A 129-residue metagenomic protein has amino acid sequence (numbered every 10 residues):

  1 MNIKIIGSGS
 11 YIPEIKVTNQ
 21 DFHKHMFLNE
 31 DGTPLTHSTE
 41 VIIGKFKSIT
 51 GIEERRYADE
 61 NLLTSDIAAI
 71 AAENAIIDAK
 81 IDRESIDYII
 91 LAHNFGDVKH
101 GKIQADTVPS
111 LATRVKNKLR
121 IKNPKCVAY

Functional and structural regions predicted by a protein language model:
M1-V41: N-terminal amphipathic/basic leader segments beginning at the initiator methionine
I5, F46, S85-H93, C126-Y129: Beta-strand segments within the central parallel beta-sheet cores of soluble alpha/beta enzyme folds
S10, G51, I77-I81, L91 (+1 more regions): Generic secondary-structure signature for well-ordered alpha-helical cores
P13, N94-D97: Surface-exposed, flexible loop/turn segments at secondary-structure boundaries
T39-S65, G96-Y129: Conserved catalytic cysteine-centered active-site region of acyl-thioester-dependent Claisen-condensing enzymes
N61, A72, I90-F95: Short glycine-rich, polar/acidic loop-and-turn segments at beta strand-coil junctions
A68: Aromatic/hydrophobic pocket-lining residues that form the small-molecule binding cavity in soluble enzyme cores
A71-D87: Phosphate/pyrophosphate-binding loops at sites that engage ATP/ADP/AMP, CoA/4′-phosphopantetheine, polyphosphate
